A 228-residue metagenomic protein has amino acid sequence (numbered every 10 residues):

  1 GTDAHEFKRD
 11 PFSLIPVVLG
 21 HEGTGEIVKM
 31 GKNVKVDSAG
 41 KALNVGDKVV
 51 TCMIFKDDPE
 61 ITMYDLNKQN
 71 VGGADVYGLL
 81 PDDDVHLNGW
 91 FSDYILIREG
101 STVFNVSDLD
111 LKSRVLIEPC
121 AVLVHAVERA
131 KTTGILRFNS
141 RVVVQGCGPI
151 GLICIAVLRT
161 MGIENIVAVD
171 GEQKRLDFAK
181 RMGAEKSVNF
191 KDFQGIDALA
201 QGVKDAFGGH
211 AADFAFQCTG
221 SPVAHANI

Functional and structural regions predicted by a protein language model:
D3, L43, I155, L176 (+1 more regions): Generic hydrophobic/aromatic pocket-lining and core-packing "Φ" positions
H5, H21, H125: Histidine-centered active-site/metal-ligand motif
K8-M63, S107-L109: Glycine-rich beta-strand-centered segment in the early N-terminal region that forms part of a ligand/cofactor-binding
D37, F55-Q145: NAD(P)H dinucleotide-binding glycine-rich loop of Rossmann-like/cofactor-binding domains, especially the beta1-alpha1
D37, P59, L152, H225-A226: Glycine/Thr-rich phosphate-binding loops of Rossmann-like dinucleotide-binding domains
V122, I150, L158: Hydrophobic/small residue at the entry helix of a nucleotide-binding pocket
E128, T132, A156-T160, R181: Short, well-ordered alpha-helices that flank and scaffold nucleotide-derived cofactor binding pockets
V144-C147, R159-H225: Adenosine-nucleotide cofactor-binding segment
